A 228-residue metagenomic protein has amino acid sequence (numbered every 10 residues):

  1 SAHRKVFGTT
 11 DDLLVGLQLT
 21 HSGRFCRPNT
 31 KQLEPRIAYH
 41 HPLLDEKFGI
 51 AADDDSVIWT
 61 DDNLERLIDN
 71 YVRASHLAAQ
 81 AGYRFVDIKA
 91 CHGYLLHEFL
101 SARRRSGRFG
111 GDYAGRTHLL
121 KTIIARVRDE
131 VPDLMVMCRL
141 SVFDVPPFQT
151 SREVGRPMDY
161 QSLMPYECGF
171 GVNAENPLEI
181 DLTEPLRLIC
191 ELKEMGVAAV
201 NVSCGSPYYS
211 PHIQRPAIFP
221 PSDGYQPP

Functional and structural regions predicted by a protein language model:
S1-P228: Flavin-dependent oxidoreductase catalytic cores
